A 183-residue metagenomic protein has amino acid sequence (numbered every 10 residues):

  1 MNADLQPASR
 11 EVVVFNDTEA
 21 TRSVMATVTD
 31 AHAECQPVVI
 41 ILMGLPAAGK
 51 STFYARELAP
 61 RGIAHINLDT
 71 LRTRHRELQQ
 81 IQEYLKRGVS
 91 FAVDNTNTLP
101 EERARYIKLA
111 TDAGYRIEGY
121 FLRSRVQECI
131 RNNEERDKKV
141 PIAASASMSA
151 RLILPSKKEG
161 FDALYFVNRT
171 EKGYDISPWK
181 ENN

Functional and structural regions predicted by a protein language model:
N2-L5, S9-E19, V24-M43, A48 (+2 more regions): Conserved GTP-binding G-domain of TRAFAC-class P-loop NTPases and closely related GTPase folds
S51: Walker A/P-loop
P60-E118: Conserved nucleotide-sensing/catalytic segment adjacent to the nucleotide-binding pocket in NTP-handling enzymes
H65-N67, F121, Y165-N168: Structural signal for conserved beta-strand scaffold positions within catalytic alpha/beta enzyme cores
T73-E77, R125, D175: Alpha-helix capping and helix-coil boundary motifs
V93-P100, G119-F121, A143-I153: Short, basic, helix/turn surface patches
A113-N132: Conserved phosphate-donor/acceptor-positioning beta-strand/loop module used by diverse small-molecule
